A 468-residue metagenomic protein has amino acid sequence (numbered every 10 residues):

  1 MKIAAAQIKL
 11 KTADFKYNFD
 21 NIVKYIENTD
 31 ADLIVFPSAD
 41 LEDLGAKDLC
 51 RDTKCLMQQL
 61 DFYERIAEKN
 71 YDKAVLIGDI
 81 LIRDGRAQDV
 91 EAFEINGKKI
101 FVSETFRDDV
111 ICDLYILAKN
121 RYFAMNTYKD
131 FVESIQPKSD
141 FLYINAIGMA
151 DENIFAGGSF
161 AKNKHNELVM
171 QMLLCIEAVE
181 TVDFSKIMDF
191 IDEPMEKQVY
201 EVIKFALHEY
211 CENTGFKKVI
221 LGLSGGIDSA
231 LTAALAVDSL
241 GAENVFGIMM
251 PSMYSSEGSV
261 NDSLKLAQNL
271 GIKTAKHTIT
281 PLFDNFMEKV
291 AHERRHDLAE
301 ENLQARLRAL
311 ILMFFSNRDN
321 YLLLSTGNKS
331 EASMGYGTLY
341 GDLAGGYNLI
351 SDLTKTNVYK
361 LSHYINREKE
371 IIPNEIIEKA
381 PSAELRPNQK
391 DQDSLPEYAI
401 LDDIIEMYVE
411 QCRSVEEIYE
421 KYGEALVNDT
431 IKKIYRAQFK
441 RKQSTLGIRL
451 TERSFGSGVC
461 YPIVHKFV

Functional and structural regions predicted by a protein language model:
M1-E209, N213-T214: Hydrophobic structural segments
A13, C50, K54, K164 (+2 more regions): ATP/NTP-dependent adenylation/nucleotidyl-transfer catalytic domains that generate, transfer, or process NMP-activated
